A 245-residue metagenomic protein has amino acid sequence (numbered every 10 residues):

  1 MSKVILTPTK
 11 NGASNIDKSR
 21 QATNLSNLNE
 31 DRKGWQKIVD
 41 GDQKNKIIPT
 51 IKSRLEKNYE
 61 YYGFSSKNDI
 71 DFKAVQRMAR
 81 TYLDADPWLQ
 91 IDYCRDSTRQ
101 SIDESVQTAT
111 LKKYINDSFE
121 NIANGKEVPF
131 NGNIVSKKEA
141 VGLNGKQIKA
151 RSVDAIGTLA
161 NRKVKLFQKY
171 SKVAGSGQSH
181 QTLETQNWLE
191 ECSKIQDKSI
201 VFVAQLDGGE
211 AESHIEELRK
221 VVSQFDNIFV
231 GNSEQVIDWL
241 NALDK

Functional and structural regions predicted by a protein language model:
M1-I102: Nuclease-adjacent, charged terminal/linker segments that flank catalytic cores
A85-I91, N161-K169: Glycine-rich, often proline-containing surface loops adjacent to acidic residues and nearby aromatics that form
Y93-S97, K113-Q147: A short acidic/basic microdomain associated with nuclease active sites
K113-N121, T158-R162, K194-D197: Secondary-structure boundary elements
I148-K165: Active-site beta-strand-loop-beta-strand hairpin of nuclease catalytic cores that positions key catalytic residues
Y170-S213: Catalytic cores of nucleic-acid endonucleases
V201-K245: Domain-level recognition of nuclease-like catalytic cores that cleave nucleotide substrates
